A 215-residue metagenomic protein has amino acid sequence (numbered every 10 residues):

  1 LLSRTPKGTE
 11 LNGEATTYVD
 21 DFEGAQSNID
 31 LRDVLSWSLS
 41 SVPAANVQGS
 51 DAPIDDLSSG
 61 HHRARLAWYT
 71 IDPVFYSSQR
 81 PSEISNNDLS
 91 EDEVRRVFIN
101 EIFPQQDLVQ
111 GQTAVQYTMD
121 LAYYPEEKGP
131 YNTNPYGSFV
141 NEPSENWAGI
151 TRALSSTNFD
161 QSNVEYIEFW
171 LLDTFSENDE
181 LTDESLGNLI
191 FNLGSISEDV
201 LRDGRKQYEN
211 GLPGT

Functional and structural regions predicted by a protein language model:
L1-T215: Surface-exposed, low-hydrophobicity segments enriched in Gly/Pro/acidic/Ser residues that characterize the mature
